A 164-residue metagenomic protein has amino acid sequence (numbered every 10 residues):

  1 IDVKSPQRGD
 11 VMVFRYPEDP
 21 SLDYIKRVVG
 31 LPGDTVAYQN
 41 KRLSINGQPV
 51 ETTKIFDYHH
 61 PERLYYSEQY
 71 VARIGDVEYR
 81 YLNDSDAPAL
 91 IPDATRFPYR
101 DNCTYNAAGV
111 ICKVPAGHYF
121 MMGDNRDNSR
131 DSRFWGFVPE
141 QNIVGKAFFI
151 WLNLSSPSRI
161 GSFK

Functional and structural regions predicted by a protein language model:
I1-K164: Soluble "head" domains of membrane/secretory-pathway proteins
